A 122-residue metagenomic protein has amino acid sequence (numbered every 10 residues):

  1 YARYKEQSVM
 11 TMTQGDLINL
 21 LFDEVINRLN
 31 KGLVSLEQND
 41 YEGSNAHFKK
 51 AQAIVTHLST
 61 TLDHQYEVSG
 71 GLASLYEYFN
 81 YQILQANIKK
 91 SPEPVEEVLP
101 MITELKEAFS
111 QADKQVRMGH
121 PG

Functional and structural regions predicted by a protein language model:
Y1-D23, N27-G122: C-terminal-biased regions
